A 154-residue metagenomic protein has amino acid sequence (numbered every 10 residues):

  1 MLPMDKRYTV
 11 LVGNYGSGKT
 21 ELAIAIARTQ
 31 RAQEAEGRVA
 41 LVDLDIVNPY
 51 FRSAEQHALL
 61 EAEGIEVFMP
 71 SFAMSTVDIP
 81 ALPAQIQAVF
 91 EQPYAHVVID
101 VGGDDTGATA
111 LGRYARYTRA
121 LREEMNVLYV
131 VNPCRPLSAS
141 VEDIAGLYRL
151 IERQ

Functional and structural regions predicted by a protein language model:
M1-K6: Phosphate-binding P-loop
L11: Hydrophobic anchor at the beta1->P-loop junction of P-loop NTPases
Y15: The conserved Walker
K19: Conserved lysine of the Walker
L22, I26: Hydrophobic positions on the alpha1 helix immediately C-terminal to the Walker A/P-loop
T29-P80, Q85: N-terminal phosphate/diphosphate-binding loop that engages ATP/GTP or pyrophosphate donors across diverse enzyme folds
P70-S75, Y94-A110: Switch II (G3) loop of P-loop NTPases
D105-Q154: Conserved catalytic-core segment of NTP-binding enzymes
